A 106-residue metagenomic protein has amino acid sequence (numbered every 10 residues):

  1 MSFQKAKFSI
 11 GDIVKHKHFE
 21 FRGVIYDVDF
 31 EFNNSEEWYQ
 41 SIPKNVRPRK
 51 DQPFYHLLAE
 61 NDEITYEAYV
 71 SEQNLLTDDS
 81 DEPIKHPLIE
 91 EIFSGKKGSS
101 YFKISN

Functional and structural regions predicted by a protein language model:
M1-F3, P43-N45, L88-E90: Intrinsically disordered, low-complexity segments enriched in polar/charged residues with Gly/Pro, especially when
M1-I13, H18-R22, D29-F32, K103-N106: Mixed-charge, Lys/Arg-rich low-complexity intrinsically disordered regions
D12, S41-V46: Intrinsically disordered, low-complexity boundary segments flanking structured domains
F21, P43, F54-Y55: Broad hydrophobic/π-residue packing in well-ordered secondary structure
I25-Y26, E37: Short amphipathic alpha-helical leader/targeting segments
D27-D29, A59: Residue-level signal for short segments within beta-strands and strand-turn junctions of well-structured beta-sheet
F32-S41: Short, solvent-exposed secondary-structure boundary/capping segments
R47-N106: Intrinsically disordered, low-complexity, charged/polar segments
